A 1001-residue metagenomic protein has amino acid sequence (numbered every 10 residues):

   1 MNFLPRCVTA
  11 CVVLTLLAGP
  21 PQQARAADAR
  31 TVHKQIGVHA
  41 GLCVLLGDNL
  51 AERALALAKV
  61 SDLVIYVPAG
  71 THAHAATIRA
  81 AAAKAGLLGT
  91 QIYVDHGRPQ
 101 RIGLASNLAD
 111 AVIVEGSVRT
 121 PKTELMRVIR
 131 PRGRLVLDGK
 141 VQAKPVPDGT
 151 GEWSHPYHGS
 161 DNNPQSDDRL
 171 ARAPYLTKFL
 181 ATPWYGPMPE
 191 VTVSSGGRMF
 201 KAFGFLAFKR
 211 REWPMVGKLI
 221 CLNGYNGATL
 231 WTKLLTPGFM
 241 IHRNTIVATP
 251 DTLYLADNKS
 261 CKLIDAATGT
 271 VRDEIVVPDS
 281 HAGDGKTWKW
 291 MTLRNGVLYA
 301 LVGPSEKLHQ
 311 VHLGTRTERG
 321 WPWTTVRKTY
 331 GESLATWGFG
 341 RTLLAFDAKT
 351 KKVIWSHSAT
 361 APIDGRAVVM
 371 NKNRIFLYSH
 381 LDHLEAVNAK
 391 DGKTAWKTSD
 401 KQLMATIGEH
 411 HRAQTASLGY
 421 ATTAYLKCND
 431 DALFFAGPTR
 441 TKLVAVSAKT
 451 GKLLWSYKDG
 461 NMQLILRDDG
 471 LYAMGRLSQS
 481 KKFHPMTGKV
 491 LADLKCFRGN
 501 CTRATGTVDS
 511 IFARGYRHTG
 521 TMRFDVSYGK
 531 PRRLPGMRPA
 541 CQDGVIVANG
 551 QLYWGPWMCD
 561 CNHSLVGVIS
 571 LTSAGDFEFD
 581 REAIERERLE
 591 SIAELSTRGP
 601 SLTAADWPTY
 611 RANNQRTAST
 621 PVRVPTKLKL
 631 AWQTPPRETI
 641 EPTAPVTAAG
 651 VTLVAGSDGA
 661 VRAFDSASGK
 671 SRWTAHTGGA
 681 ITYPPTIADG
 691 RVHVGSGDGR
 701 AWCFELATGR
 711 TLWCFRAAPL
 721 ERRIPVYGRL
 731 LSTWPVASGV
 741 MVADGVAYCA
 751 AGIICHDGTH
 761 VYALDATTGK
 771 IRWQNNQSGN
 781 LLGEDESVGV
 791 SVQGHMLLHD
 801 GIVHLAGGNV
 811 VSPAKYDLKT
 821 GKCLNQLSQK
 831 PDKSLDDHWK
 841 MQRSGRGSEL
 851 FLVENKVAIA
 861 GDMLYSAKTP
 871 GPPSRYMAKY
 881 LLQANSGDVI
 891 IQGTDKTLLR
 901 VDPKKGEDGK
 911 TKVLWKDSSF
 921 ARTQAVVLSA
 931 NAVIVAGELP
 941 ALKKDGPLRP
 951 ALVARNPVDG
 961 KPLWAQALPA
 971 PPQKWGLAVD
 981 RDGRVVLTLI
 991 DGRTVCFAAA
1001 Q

Functional and structural regions predicted by a protein language model:
C7-G19: Bacterial N-terminal signal peptides
A18, A24-A26: Boundary at the C-terminal end of the N-terminal hydrophobic targeting segment
I36-G41, Y93, K144, D148-V193 (+26 more regions): Aromatic (tryptophan-biased) beta-strands that constitute blades/sheets of beta-rich domains
V38-A58, V64: Conserved class I S-adenosyl-L-methionine
L87-P99: Conserved SAM-binding strand-loop segment of SAM-dependent methyltransferases
Q100-A111: A short acidic, Gly/Pro-enriched loop at the edge of an enzyme's catalytic core that lines a small-molecule cofactor
T120-G133: A short glycine-rich, Lys/Arg-flanked "PGG" loop and its adjoining helix->strand segment in the class I
G186-L219, L235-K262, G283-L344, H357-L384 (+13 more regions): Repeat-blade elements of multi-bladed beta-propeller folds
